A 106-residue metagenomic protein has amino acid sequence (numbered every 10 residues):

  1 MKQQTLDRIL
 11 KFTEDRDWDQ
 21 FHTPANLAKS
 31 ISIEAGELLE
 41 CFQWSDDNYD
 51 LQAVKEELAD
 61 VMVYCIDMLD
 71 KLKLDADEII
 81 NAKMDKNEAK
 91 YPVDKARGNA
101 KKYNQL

Functional and structural regions predicted by a protein language model:
M1-L106: Flexible "arm" and connector segments at domain edges
